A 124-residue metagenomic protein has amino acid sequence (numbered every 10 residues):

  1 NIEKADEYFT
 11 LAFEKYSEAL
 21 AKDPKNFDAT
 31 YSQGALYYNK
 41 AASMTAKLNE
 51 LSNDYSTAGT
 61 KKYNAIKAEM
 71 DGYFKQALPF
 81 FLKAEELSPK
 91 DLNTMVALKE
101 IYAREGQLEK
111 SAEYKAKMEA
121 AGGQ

Functional and structural regions predicted by a protein language model:
N1-T10, N39-F80: Short coil/linker segments at helix-helix boundaries
F9-A12, A77-L78, S111-E119: Alpha-helical repeat scaffolds
Q33, K40, A77, A97-L98: Structural register within alpha-helical repeat arrays
Y37-G59, A103-Q124: Alpha-helical linker/edge segments of TPR/alpha-solenoid repeat scaffolds and analogous pre-/post-domain helices
